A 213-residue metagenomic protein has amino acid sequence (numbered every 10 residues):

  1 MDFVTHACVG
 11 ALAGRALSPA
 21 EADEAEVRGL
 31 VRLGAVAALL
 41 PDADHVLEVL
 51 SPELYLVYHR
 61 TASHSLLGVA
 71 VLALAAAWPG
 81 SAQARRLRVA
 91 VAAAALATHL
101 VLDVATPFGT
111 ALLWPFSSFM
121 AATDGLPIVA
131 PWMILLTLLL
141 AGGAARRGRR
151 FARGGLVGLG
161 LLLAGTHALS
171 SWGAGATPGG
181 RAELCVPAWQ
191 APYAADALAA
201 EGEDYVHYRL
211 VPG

Functional and structural regions predicted by a protein language model:
M1-G175: N-terminal membrane-targeting hydrophobic helices
A176-G180: Ser/Thr/Pro/Gly-rich low-complexity linker/stalk segments immediately outside membranes or between
R181-G213: Extracytosolic and intramembrane catalytic regions of membrane-associated proteins in envelope/secretory systems
